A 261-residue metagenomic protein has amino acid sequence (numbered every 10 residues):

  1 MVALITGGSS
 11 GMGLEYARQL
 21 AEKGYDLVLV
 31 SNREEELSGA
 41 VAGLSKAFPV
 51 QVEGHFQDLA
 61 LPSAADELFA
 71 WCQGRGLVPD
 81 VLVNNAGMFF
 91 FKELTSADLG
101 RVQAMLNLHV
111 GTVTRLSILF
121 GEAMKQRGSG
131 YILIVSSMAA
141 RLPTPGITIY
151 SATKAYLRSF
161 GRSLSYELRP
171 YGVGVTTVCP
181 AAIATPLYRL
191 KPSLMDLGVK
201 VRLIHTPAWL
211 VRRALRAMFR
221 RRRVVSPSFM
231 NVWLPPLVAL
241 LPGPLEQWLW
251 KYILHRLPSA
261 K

Functional and structural regions predicted by a protein language model:
G7-S10: Conserved glycine-rich cofactor-binding loop
K23-A40: Conserved glycine-rich Rossmann-like NAD(P)H-binding loop of the short-chain dehydrogenase/reductase
N85-F90: Conserved NAD(P)H cofactor-binding loop of Rossmann-fold oxidoreductase domains
E93-L94, D98-L106: Substrate-binding pocket helix/loop in short-chain dehydrogenase/reductase
S117, T153: Active-site helix of classical SDR
S137: Residue(s) in the substrate-gating loop at a strand-loop-helix junction that position the organic substrate next
E167-M230: SDR active-site lid
